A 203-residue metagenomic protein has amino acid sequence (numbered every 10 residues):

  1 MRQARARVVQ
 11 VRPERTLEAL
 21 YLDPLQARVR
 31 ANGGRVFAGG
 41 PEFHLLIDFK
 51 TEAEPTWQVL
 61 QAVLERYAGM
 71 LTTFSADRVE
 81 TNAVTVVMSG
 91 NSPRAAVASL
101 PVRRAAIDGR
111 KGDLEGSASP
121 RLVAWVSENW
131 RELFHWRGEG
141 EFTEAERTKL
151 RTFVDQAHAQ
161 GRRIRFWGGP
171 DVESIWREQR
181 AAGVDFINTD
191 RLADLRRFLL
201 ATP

Functional and structural regions predicted by a protein language model:
R2-P203: Catalytic cores of phosphodiester-bond hydrolases, prominently lipid phosphodiesterases
